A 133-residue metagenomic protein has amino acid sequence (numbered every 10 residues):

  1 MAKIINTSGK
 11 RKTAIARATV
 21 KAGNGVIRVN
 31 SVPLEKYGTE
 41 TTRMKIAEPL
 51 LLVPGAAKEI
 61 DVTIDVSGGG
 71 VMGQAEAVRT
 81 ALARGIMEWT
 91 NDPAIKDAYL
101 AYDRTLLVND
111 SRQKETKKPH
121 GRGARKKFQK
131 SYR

Functional and structural regions predicted by a protein language model:
A2-K12, A16-S67, M72, E76 (+1 more regions): Structured, basic alpha/beta domains of bacterial-type, RNA-associated proteins
